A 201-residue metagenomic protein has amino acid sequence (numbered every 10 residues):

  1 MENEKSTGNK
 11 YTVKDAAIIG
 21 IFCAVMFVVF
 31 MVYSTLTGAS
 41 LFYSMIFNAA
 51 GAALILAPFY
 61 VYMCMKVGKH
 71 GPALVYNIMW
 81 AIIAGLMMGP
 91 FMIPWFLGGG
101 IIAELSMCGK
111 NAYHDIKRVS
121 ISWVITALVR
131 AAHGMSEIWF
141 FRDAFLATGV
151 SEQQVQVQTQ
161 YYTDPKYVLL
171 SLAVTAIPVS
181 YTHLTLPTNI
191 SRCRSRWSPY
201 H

Functional and structural regions predicted by a protein language model:
E2-G71, V75: Hydrophobic transmembrane alpha-helices
K14-F22, N48, A52, G71-Y76 (+6 more regions): Alpha-helical transmembrane segments of integral membrane proteins
F22, M26-F30, L56, Y60 (+4 more regions): Alpha-helical transmembrane segments of multipass membrane proteins
V28, L97-I138: Short helix-perturbing small/polar motifs within transmembrane alpha-helices
S34-A39, M79-M107: Interfacial aromatic-anchored transmembrane helix boundaries in multi-pass membrane proteins
A131-V155: Juxtamembrane non-transmembrane "cap" segments at the membrane-aqueous interface of multi-pass membrane proteins
T159-Y181: Hydrophobic alpha-helical transmembrane segments
T182-T188, H201: Conserved small/polar residues in nucleotide/adenosyl-binding loops
